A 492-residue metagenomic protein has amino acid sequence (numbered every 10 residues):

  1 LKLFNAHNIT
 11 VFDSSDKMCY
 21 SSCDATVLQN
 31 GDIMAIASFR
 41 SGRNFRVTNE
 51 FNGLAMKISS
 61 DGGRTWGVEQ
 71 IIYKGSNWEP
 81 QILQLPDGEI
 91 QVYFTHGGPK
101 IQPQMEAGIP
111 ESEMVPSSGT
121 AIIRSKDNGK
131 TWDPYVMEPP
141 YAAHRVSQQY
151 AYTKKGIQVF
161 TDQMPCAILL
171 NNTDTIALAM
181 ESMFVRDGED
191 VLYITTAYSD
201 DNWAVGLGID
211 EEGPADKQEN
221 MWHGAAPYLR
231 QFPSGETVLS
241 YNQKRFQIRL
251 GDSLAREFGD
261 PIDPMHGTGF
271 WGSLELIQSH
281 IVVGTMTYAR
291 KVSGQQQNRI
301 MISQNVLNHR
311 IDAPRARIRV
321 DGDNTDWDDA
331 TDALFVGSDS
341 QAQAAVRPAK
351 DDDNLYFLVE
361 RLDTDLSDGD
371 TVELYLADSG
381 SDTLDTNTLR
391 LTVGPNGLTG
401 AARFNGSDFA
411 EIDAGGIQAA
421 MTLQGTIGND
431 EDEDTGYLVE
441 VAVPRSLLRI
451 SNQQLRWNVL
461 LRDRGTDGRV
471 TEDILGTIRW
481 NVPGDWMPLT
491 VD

Functional and structural regions predicted by a protein language model:
L1-C19, T26-S76, Q84-I157, L169-N220 (+4 more regions): Beta-rich carbohydrate-recognition and catalytic domains
C19, S76, T161, H223 (+5 more regions): Residues that act as N-cap/strand-start positions at coil-to-secondary-structure junctions
S21-D24, W78-Q81, Q163-C166, A225-Y228 (+2 more regions): Beta-propeller and closely related beta-sheet repeat lectin domains
G42, C166, S273, P444-L447: A generic secondary-structure signal
E79, E181, E440: Acidic-residue sensor for enzyme active/binding pockets
D162, P214, G224, G269 (+2 more regions): Short glycine-aromatic motifs
H223-A226, R245, T268-W271, L438 (+1 more regions): Short amphipathic alpha-helical surface patches that serve as generic macromolecular interface elements
H309-D492: Structural preference for beta-rich elements and adjacent junctions enriched in aromatics
